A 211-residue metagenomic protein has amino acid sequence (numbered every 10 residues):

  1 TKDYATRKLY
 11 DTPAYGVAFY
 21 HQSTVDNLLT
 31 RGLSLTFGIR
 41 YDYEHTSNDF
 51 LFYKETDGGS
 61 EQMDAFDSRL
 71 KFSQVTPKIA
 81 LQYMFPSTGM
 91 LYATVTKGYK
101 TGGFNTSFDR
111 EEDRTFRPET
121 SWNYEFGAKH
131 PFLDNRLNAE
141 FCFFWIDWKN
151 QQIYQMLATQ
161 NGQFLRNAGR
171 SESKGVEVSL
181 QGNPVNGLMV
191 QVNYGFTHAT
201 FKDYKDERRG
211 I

Functional and structural regions predicted by a protein language model:
T1-K2, S47-T56, G103-E111, Q151-T159 (+2 more regions): Outer-membrane beta-barrel translocator domains and adjoining extracellular loop/strand segments of Gram-negative
K2-Y4, G175: A short small-residue
Y10-I146: Structural signature of Gram-negative outer-membrane beta-barrels, strongest in the C-terminal barrel of TonB-dependent
L29, W145-D147, R166-I211: Gram-negative outer-membrane beta-barrel transporters
S121-E125, A158-T159, S171-G175: Short C-terminal domain-edge/linker segments immediately following a structured domain
